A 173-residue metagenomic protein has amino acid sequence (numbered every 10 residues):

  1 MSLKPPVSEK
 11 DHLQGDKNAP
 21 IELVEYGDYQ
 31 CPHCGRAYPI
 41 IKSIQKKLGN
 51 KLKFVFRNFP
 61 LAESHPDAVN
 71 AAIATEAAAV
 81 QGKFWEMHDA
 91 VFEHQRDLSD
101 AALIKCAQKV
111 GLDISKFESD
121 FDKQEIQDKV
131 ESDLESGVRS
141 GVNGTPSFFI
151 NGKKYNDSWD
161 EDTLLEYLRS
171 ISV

Functional and structural regions predicted by a protein language model:
M1-P5, S170-V173: N-terminal targeting signals for export/organelle localization
S2, V7-E9, K116, I150: Residue-level signal for pocket-adjacent positions within structured domains
K4-I21: A short beta-strand-turn-helix
L13-Q14, L98, Y155: Short clusters of hydrophobic/aromatic residues that line enzyme substrate/ligand-binding pockets
K17-A19, N50, G144: Residue-level preference for short coil/turn positions at secondary-structure junctions
V24, Y29-K109, R169: Structural alpha/beta surface segment adjacent to cysteine/selenocysteine redox centers across thiol/disulfide enzymes
Y26, H33-K46, K105-V173: C-terminal cap of thioredoxin/glutaredoxin-like
